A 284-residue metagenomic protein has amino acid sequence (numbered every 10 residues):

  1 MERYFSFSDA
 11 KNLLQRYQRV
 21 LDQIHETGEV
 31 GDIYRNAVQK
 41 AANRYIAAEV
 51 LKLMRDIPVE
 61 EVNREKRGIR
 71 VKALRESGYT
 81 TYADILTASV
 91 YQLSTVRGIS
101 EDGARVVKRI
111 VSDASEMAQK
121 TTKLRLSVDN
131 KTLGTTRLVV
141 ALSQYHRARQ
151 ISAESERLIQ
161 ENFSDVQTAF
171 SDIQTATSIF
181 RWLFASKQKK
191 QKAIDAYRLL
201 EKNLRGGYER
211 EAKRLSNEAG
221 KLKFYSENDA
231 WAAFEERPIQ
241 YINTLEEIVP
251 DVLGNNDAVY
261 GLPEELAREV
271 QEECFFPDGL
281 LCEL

Functional and structural regions predicted by a protein language model:
M1-E76, A83-T87, Y91-R97, E101-C282: C-terminal extensions
